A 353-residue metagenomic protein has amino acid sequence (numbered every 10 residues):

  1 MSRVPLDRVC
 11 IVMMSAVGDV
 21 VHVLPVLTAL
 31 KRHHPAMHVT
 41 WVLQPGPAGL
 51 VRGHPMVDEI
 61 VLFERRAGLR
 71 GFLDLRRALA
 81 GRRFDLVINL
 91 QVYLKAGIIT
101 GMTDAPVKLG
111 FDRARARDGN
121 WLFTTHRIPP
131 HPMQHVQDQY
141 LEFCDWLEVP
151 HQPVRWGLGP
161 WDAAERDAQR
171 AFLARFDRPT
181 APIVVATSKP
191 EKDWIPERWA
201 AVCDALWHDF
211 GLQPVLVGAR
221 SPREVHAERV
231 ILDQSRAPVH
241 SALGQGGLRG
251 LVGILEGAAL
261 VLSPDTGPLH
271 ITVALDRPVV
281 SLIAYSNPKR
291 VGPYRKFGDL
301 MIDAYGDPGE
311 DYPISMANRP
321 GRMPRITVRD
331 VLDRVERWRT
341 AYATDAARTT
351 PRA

Functional and structural regions predicted by a protein language model:
M1-A353: Catalytic machinery of carbohydrate-active enzymes, primarily nucleotide-sugar-dependent glycosyltransferases
